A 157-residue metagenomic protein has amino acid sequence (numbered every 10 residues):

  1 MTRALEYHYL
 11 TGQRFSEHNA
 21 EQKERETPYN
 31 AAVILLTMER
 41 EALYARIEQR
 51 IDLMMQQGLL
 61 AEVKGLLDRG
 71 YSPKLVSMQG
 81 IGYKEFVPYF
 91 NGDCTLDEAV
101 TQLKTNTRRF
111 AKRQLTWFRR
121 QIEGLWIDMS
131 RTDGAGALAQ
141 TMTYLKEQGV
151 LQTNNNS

Functional and structural regions predicted by a protein language model:
M1-A31: Phosphate/Mg2+-binding loops and adjacent switch elements in nucleotide/diphosphate-handling enzyme cores
E24-S157: Catalytic core of IPPT-family isopentenyl/dimethylallyl transferases that prenylate adenosine-containing substrates
